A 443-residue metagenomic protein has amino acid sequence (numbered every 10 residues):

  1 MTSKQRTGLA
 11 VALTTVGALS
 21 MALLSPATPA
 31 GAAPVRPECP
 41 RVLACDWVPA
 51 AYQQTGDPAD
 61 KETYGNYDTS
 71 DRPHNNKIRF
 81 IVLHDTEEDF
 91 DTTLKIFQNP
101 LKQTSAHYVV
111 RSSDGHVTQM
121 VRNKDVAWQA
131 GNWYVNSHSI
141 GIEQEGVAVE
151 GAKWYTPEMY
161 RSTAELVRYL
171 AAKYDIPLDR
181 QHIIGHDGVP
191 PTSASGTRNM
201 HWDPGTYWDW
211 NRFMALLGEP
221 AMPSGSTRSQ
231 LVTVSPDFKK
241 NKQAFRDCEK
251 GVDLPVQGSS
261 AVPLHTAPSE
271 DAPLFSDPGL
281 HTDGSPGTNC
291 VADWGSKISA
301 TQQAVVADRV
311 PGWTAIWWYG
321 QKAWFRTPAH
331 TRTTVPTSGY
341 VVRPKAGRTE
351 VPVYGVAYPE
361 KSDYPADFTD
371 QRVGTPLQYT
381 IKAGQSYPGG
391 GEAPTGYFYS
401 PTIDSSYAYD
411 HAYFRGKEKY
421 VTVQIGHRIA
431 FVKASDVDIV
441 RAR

Functional and structural regions predicted by a protein language model:
T2-G8, A33-A50, A152-S260: Basic/polar, cationic surfaces and motifs that engage anionic cell-wall and phosphate/carboxylate ligands
T2-W133, Q321, T327-A329, R343: N-terminal catalytic cores of peptidoglycan-degrading enzymes
R6-A18, L264-T282: Sec-dependent N-terminal signal peptides
T69, L94-I96, W128-G131, G146-E158 (+1 more regions): Second-shell loop/turn segments in exported
H74-N76, L101, G131-V135, A152-Y160 (+4 more regions): Solvent-exposed, acidic/flexible segments
W133-Q144: Short coil-to-beta-strand
P236, N241, W318-T375, Y397-Y399 (+2 more regions): Boundary regions of SH3-family modules and the immediately adjacent low-complexity/disordered segments in eukaryotic
S276-A300, V305-G312, Y319, S362-D404 (+1 more regions): SH3/SH3-like (including bacterial SH3b) beta-barrel domains that bind proline-rich motifs or cell-wall ligands
